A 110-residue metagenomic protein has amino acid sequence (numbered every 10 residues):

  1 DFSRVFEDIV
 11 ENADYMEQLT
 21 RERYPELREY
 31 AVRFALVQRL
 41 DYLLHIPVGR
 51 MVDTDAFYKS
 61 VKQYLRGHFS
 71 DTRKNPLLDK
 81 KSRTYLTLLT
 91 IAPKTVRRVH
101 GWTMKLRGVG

Functional and structural regions predicted by a protein language model:
D1-N12, E26, G49-V52: Nucleotide-sugar-dependent glycosyltransferase catalytic core
N12-Y15, Q38: Amphipathic, well-ordered alpha-helical segments in soluble domains
D14, Q18, K59: Replace "anionic and nucleotidyl ligands
E17-E26, Y30: C-terminal structural cap/anchor segments
E22, V48-G110: Membrane-interface aromatic/basic loop that binds lipid-linked glycans or pyrophosphate carriers, typified by
R28-F34, D55-K59: Short, charged, amphipathic alpha-helical segments
V32-H45: Amphipathic alpha-helical repeat scaffolds of TPR domains
